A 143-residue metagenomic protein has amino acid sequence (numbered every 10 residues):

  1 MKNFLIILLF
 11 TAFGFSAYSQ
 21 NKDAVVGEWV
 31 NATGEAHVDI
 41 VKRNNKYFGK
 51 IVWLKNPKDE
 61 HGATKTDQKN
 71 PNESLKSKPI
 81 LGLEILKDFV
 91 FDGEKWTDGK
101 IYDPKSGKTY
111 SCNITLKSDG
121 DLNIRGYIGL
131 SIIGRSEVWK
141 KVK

Functional and structural regions predicted by a protein language model:
M1-N21: Bacterial Sec-dependent N-terminal signal peptides
Q20-D23, K69-P71, G93-W96: Short Pro/Gly-enriched beta-strand edge/turn motifs at strand-loop
D23-A36, I51, D98, K140-K141: Tryptophan-anchored aromatic micro-motifs
N31-K69, E73-S74, K78-I80, E84-F91: Short, solvent-exposed loop/hinge segments that bridge or flank secondary-structure elements
K46, K55-P57, P104-K105, L130-I132: Short, surface-exposed beta-strand-loop junctions and turns on beta-sheet-rich folds
I51, D59-G62, K108-S111, I133-V138: A short, polar/proline- and glycine-enriched secondary-structure boundary/capping micro-motif
K78-G129: Beta-strand-rich cores of mature extracytoplasmic or soluble domains
D119-D121, I128-K143: Edge beta-strand at a domain terminus
